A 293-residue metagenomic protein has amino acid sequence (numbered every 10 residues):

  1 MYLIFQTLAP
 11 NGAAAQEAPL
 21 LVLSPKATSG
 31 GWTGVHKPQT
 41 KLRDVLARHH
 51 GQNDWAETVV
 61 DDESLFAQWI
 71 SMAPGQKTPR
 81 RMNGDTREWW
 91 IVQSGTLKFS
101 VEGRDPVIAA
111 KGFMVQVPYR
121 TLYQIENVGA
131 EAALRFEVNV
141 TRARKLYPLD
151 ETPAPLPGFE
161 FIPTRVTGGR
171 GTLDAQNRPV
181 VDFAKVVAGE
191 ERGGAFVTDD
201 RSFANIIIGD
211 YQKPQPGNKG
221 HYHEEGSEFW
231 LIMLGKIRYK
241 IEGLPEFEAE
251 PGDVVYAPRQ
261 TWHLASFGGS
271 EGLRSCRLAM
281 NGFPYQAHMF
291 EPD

Functional and structural regions predicted by a protein language model:
M1-Y2: Sec-dependent N-terminal signal peptides
F5-F66, P79-R80, K145-I207, Q212-K213 (+2 more regions): A short, N-terminal "cap"/entry segment at the start of jelly-roll beta-barrel domains of the cupin/DSBH fold
E57-V59, W69, T78-G84, V101 (+6 more regions): Short histidine-centered beta-strand/loop micro-motifs that create catalytic or ligand/metal-coordination sites
S64-F66, T86, A132, G226 (+1 more regions): A structure-centric signal for secondary-structure junctions around beta-strands
A67-S71, W89, P106, M114-Q116 (+3 more regions): Conserved hydrophobic/aromatic beta-strand scaffold that supports enzyme active sites
S71-A73, N83-F99, I208-D210, Y222-R238 (+1 more regions): Short, conserved beta-strand element in jelly-roll/cupin
G103-Y119, G243-R259: Short acidic-glycine-tyrosine-enriched beta hairpin
P106, F113, Y119-L146, R259-Y285: Ligand-binding loop in jelly-roll beta-barrel domains
